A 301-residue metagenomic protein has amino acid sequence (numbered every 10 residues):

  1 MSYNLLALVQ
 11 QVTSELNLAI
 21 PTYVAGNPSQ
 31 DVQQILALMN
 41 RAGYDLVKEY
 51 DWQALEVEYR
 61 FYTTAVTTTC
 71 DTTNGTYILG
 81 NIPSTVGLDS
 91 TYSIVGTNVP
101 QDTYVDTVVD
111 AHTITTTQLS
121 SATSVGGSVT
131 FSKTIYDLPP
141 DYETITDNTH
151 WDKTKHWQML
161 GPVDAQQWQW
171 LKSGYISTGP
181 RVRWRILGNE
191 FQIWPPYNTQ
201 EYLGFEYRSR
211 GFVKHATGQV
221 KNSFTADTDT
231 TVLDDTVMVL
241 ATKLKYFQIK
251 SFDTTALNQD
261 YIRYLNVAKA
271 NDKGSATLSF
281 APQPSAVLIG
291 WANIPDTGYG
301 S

Functional and structural regions predicted by a protein language model:
M1-T73, V86-P100, Y104-T107, A111-S120 (+1 more regions): Glycine-enriched, solvent-exposed interface loops adjoining structured elements
G75-P83: Short alpha-helix capping/helix-loop boundary micro-motifs
